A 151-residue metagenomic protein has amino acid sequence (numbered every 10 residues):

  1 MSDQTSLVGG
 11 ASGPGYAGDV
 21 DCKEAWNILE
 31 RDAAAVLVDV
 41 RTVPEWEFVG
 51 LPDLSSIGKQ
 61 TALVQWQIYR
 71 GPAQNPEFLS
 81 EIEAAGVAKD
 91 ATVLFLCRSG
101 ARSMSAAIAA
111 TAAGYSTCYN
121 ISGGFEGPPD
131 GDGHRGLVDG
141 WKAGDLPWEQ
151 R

Functional and structural regions predicted by a protein language model:
M1-V36, V43-T92, S103-R151: Rhodanese-like catalytic fold shared by cysteine-dependent sulfurtransferases and DSP/PTP-type phosphatases
F95-L96: Short, surface-exposed ligand- or partner-binding patches at beta-edge/loop junctions that are enriched in aromatics
